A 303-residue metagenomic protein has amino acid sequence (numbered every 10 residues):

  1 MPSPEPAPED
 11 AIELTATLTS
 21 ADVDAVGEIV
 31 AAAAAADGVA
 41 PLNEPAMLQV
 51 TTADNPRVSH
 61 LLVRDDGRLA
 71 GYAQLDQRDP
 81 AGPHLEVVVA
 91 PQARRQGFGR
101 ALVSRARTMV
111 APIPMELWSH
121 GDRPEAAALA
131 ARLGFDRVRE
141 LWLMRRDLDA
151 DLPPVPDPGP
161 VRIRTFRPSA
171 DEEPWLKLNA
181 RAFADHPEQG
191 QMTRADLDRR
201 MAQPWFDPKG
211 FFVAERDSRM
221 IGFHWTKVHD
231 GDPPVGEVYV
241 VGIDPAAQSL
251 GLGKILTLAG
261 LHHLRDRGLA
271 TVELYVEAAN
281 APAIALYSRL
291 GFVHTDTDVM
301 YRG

Functional and structural regions predicted by a protein language model:
M1-L48, P156-G190: Short amphipathic alpha-helix that is part of the acyltransferase structural core
M1-P8, Q77-H84, A90-V161, Y301: Acyl-donor-binding surface of acyltransferase catalytic domains
P2, L133-L152, L258-A259, R265-G303: Active-site/acyl-donor-binding loops of N-acyltransferases
A16-V23, V30-V110, E116-G121, I221-P234: Conserved donor-binding loop and adjoining core beta-sheet/short helix segment in diverse acyl/aminoacyl transferases
V58, A111-P112, K209, L269: Short, high-confidence coil segments that cap the C-terminus of an alpha-helix and link into the following beta-strand
V89, V241-I243, V276: Hydrophobic adenine-recognition pocket in adenosine-nucleotide-binding enzymes
R95-T108, I243-P245, S249-D266, I284-R289: Conserved acetyl-CoA-binding loop-helix of GNAT-fold acetyltransferases
F183-H229, P245: Phosphate-binding active sites in nucleotide-utilizing proteins
